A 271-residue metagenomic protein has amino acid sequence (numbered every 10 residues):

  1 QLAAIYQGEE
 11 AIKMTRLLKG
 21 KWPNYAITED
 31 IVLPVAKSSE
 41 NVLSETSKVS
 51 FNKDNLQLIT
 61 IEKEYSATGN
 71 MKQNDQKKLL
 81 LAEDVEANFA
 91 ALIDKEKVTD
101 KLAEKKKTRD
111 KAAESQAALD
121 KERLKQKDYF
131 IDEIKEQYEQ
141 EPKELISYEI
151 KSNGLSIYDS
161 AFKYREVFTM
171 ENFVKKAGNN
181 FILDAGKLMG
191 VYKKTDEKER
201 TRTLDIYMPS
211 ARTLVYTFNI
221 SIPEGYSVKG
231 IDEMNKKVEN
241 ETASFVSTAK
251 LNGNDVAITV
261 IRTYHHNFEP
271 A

Functional and structural regions predicted by a protein language model:
Q1-A271: A sensor for short, sequence-defined functional sites
